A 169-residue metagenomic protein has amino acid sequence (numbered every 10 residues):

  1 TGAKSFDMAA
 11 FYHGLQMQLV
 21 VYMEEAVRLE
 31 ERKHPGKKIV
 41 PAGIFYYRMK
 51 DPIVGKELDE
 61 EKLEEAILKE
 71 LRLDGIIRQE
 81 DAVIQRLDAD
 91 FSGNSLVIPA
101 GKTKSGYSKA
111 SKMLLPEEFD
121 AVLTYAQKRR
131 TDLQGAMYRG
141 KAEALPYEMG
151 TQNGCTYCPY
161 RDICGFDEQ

Functional and structural regions predicted by a protein language model:
T1-Q169: RecB-family 4Fe-4S metal-dependent nuclease core
